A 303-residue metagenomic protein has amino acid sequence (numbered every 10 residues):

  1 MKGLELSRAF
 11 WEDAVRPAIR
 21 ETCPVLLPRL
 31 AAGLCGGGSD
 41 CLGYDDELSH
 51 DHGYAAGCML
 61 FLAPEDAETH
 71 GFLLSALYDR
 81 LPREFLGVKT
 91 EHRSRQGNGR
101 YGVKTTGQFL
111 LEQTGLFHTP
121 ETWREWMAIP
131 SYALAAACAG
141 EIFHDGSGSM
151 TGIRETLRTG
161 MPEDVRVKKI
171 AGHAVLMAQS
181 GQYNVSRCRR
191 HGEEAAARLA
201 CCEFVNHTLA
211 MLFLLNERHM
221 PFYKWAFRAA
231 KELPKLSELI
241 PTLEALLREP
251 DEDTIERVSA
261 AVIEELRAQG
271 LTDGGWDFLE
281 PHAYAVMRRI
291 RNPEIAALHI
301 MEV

Functional and structural regions predicted by a protein language model:
M1-P17: N-terminal regions immediately upstream of nucleotidyltransferase
V15, I19, T208-M211: Buried hydrophobic packing segments
I19-E65: Active-site nucleotide-donor binding segment shared across nucleotidyl transfer reactions
L42-Y44, G57-M59, G87, E193 (+2 more regions): Ligand-binding pocket scaffold of soluble enzyme catalytic domains
L62-A67, H191-A195: A generic structural motif
T69-R189: Conserved NTP/Mg2+-binding pocket subregion across the NTase superfamily
A133-A296: Conserved nucleotidyltransferase catalytic core and NTase-mimicking acidic/glycine-rich helix/loop elements in nucleic
